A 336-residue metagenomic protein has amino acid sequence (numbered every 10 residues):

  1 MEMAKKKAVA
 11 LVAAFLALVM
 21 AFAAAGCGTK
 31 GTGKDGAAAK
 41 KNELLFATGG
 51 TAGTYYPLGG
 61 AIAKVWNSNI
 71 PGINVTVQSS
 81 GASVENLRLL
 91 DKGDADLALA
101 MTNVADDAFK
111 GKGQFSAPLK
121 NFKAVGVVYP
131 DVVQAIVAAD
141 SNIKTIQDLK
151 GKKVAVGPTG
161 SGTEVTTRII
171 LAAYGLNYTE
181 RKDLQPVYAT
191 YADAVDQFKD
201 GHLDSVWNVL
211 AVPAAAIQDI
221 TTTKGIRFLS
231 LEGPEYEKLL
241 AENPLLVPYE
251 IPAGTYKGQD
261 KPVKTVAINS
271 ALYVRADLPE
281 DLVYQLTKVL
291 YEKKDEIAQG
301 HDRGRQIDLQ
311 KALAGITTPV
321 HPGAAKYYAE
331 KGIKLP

Functional and structural regions predicted by a protein language model:
M1-E43, P336: Short, low-complexity disordered leader/linker segments with a strong preference for bacterial N-terminal type II
G28-A47, P118, N142-K153, P322 (+1 more regions): Immediate post-signal peptide segment of exported/extracytoplasmic ligand-binding proteins
E43-N69, I73-V77, D131-D200, A314 (+2 more regions): Bilobed "Venus flytrap"/periplasmic-binding protein-like clamshell domains and structurally analogous long
A63-P71, D91-A95, K110, A172-L176 (+6 more regions): Sec-exported extracytoplasmic/periplasmic mature domains
S79-A82, N86-L97: Divalent cation-coordinating acidic motifs and surrounding scaffolds that mediate Ca2+/Mg2+/Mn2+/Zn2+-dependent binding
T102-V104, G111-Q114, K120, S141 (+2 more regions): Pocket-lining segment of extracytoplasmic ligand-binding domains
V128-V132, V266-A267: Short, solvent-exposed loop/turn segments at the edges of secondary structure
K257, K261-P336: Segments of small-molecule ligand-sensing domains
